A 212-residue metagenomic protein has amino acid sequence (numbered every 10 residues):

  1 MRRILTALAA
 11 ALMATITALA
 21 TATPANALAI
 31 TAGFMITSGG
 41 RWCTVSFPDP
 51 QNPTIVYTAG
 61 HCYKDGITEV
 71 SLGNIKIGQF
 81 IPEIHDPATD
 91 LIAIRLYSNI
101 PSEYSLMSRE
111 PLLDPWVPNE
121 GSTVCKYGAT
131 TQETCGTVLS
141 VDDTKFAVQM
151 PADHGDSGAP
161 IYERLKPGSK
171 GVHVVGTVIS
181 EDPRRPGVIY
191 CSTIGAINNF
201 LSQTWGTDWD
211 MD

Functional and structural regions predicted by a protein language model:
M1-A27: Secretory targeting and sorting signals
L5, I67, W116: Solvent-exposed, flexible loop/coil residues
T15, T44, T58, T130 (+1 more regions): Ser/Thr-centric signal marking residues that sit in or immediately flank functional binding/regulatory motifs
L28-N99, S140-D212: Catalytic histidine site
N99-P101, T131-Q132: Short, catalytically relevant binding-site loops at active-site mouths
I100-E110: Short, structured beta-strand/loop micro-motifs enriched in basic residues and often containing a Trp
R109-D153: Flexible, gly/ser-rich surface segments that form the specificity/activation loops bordering the active-site cleft
